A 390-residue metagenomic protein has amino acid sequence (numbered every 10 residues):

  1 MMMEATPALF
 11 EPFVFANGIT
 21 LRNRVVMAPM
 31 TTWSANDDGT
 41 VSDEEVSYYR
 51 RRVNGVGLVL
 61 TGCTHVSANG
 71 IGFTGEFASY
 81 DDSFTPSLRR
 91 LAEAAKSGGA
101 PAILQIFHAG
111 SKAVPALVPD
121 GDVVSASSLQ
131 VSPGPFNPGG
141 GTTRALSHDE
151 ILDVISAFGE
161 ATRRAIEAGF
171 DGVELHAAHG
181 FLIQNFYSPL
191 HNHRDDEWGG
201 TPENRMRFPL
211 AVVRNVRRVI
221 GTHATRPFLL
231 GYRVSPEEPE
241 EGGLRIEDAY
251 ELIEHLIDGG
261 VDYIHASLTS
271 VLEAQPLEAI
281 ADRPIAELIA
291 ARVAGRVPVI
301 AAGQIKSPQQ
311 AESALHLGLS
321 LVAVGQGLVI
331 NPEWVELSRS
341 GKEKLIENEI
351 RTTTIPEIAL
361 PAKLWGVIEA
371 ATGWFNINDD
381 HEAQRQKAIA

Functional and structural regions predicted by a protein language model:
M1-A390: Flavin-dependent oxidoreductase catalytic cores
